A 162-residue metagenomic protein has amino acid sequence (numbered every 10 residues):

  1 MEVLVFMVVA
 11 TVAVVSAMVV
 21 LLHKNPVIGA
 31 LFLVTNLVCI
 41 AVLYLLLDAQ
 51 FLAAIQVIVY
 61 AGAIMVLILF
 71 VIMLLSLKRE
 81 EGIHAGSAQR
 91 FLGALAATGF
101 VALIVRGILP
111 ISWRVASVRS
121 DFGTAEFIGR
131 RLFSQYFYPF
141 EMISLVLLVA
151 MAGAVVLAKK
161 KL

Functional and structural regions predicted by a protein language model:
M1-V27, L47-Q50, I72-L162: Flexible extramembrane loops and terminal tails that flank transmembrane helices in small membrane-associated subunits
V8, L31-F32, I55, A61 (+1 more regions): Hydrophobic core positions of alpha-helical segments in small-molecule transporters and transporter systems
A13-A17, L31-Y44, A61-I68: Hydrophobic alpha-helical segments within and immediately flanking transmembrane helices of multi-pass membrane proteins
V27, L43-A61: Charged, well-structured alpha/beta interaction segments
G29-N36, V59-A63, G86-L95: Cytoplasmic-side transmembrane-helix entry/capping segments in multi-pass membrane proteins
A30-F32, L43, I55, I83 (+1 more regions): Active-site-proximal flexible loops/turns
I55-V57, M65, F133, Y138: Hydrophobic residues within membrane-embedded alpha helices
